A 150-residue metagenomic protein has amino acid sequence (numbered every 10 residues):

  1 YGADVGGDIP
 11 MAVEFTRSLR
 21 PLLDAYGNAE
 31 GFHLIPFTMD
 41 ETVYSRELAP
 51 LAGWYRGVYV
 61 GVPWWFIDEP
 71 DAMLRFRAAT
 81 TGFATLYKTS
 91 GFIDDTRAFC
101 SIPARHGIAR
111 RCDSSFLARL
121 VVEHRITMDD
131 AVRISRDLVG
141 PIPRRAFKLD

Functional and structural regions predicted by a protein language model:
Y1-H33, T42-V58, A72-F92, A109-A118: Histidine/acidic residue-rich metal-binding segments in metalloenzymes
D4-E14, P63, C100-A104, I126 (+1 more regions): Catalytic or ion-translocation cores adjacent to nucleophile or general acid/base/metal-coordination motifs in diverse
H33-P36, V132: Beta-strand segments within the central parallel beta-sheet cores of soluble alpha/beta enzyme folds
I35-M39, P63, L86-R105: Short acidic/histidine-rich active-site segments
E41-E47, I67-D71, A98-I102: Flexible loop/turn segments at secondary-structure boundaries
Y44, L86-Y87, A104-D150: Mid-to-C-terminal alpha-helical segments outside catalytic/metal-binding sites
Y59-P70, G91-F92, H124-R133: A generic structural motif
